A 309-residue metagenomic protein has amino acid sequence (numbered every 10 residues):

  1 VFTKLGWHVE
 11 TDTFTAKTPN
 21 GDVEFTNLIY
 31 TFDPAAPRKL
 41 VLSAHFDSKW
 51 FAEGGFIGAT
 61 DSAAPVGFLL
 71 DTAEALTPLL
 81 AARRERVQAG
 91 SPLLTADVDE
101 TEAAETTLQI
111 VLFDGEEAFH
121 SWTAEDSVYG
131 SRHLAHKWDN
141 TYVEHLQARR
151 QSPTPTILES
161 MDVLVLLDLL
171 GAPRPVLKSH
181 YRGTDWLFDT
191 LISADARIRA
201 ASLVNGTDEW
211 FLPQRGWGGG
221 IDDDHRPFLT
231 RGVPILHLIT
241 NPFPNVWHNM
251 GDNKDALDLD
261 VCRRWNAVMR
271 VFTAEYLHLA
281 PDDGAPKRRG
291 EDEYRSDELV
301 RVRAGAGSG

Functional and structural regions predicted by a protein language model:
V1-A35, G90-L93: A non-catalytic alpha/beta surface segment that caps or lines the substrate-entry region of metallo-dependent hydrolase
T3-E10, D71-A81, H136-V143, A196 (+3 more regions): Sec-exported extracytoplasmic/periplasmic mature domains
T11, E159-V163, L169-R303: Active-site-adjacent substrate-binding region of metalloamidase/peptidase-like peptide-processing proteins
A16-T18, P34-A36, F46-W50, G115-F119 (+5 more regions): Solvent-exposed loop/turn segments at secondary-structure junctions within structured extracellular/periplasmic domains
G21-E24, F32-A36, T101-E105, T156-E159 (+1 more regions): Extracellular/periplasmic catalytic domains that process cell-envelope and extracellular macromolecules
A36-H45, T106-Q109, V165, L236-L238: Short coil-to-beta-strand
E53-D189: Acidic/histidine-rich catalytic neighborhood of metal-dependent amide-processing enzymes
R303-G305, G309: Cleavable C-terminal sorting propeptides in eukaryotic secreted/cell-surface proteins
